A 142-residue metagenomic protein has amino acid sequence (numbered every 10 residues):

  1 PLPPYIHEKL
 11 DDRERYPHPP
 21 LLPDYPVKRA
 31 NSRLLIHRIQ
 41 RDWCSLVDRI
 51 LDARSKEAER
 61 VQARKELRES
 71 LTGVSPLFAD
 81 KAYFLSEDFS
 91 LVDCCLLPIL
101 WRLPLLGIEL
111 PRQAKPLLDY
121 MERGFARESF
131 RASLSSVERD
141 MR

Functional and structural regions predicted by a protein language model:
P1-S75, A82: GST-like domain detector, emphasizing the conserved glutathione-binding G-site in the N-terminal thioredoxin-like
N31-L34, D119, A132: Short, solvent-exposed alpha-helical surface patches in well-structured domains
I36, L71, I99, S133-L134: Tryptophan-centric aromatic hotspots in well-structured domains and transmembrane helices
D42, F84-Q113, L118-G124, L134: GST superfamily/GST-like fold recognition
R127: C-terminal active-site-capping segments
V137-R142: Acidic/histidine-enriched, glycine/proline-rich intrinsically disordered or flexible terminal extensions
